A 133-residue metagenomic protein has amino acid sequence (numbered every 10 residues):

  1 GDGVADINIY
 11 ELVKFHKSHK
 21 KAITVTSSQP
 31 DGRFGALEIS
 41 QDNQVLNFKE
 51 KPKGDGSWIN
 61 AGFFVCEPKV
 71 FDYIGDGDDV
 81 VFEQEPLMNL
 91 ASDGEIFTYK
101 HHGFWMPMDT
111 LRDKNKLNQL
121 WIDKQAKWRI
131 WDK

Functional and structural regions predicted by a protein language model:
V4, Y10-K17, P30-D31, Q44-K133: Catalytic-core segments of class I nucleotidyltransferases/pyrophosphorylases that form NMP-activated intermediates
H19-Q29: A short, conserved acidic/glycine-rich loop-to-beta-strand motif that forms the donor nucleotide-sugar/metal
S40: Short, acidic, Ser/Thr-enriched surface-loop or helix-capping motifs
